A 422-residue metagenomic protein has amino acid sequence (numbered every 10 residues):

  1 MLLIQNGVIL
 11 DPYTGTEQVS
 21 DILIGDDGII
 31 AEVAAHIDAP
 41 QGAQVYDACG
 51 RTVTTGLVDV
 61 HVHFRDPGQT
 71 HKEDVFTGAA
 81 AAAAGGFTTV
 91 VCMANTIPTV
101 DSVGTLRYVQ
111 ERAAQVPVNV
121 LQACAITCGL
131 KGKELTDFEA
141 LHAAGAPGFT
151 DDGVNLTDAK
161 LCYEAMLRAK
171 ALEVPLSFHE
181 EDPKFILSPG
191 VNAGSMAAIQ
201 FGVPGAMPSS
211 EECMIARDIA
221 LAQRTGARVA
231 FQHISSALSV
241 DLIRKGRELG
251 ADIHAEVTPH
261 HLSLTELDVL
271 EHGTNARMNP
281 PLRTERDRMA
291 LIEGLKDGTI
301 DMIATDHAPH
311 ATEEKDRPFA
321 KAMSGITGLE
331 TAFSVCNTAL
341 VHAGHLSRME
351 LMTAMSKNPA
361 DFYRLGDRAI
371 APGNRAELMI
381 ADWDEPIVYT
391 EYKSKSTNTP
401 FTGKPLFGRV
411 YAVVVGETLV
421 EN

Functional and structural regions predicted by a protein language model:
M1-G56: Histidine-rich, glycine-flanked metal-binding segment
G7, I22, D27-G28, G50 (+15 more regions): Divalent metal-coordination and catalytic microenvironments
G7, P318-K321, R375-N422: C-terminal cap of metal-dependent C-N hydrolases
C49-A113: Metal-associated gating/positioning segment near the N- to mid-region
V109-Q115, F138-A143: Acidic (Asp/Glu)-rich catalytic clusters
E111-I126: A glycine-rich helix N-cap at a beta->alpha junction
K133-I303: Histidine/acidic residue-rich metal-binding segments in metalloenzymes
Q200-R228, N275, K296-I303, A308-W383: His/Asp/Glu-enriched, well-ordered alpha-helical/loop segment that forms or immediately abuts the divalent-metal
